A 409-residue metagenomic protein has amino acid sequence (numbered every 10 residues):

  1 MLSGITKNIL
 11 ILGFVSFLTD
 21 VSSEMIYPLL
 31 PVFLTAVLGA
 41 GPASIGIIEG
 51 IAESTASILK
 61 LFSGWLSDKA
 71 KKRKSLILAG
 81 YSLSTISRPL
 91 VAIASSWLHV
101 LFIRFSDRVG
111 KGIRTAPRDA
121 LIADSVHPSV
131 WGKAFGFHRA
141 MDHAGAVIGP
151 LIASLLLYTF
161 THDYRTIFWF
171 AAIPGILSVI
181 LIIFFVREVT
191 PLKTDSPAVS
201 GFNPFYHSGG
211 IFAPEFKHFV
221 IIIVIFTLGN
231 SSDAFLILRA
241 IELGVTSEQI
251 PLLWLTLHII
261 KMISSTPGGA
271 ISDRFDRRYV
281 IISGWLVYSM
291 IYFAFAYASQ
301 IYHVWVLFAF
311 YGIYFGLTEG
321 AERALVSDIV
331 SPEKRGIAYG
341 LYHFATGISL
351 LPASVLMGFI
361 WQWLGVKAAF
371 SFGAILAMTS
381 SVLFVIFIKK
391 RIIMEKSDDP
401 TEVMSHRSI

Functional and structural regions predicted by a protein language model:
M1-T6, E188-I222, E402-I409: Juxtamembrane intracellular "pre-TM" segments in multi-pass secondary transporters
L2-A56, F216-L253: Helix-loop boundary and gating motifs at the non-cytosolic
V32-V37, I148-F168, P352-A368: Transmembrane alpha-helix termini and helix-breaking/packing motifs in multi-pass membrane transporters
L59-K71, L157, S264-D276, W361-Q362: Helix-to-loop junctions at the C-terminal end of transmembrane segments in multipass secondary transporters
S75-P89, A172, Y279-A294, A374: Structural signature of the two symmetry-related core transmembrane helices
L90-I103, A296-L307: Helix-loop junctions at membrane interfaces in 12-TM secondary transporters
I103-A144: Cytoplasmic helix-loop-helix junction between adjacent transmembrane helices in 12-TM secondary transporters
I173-D195, S380-I388: C-terminal membrane-cytosol helix-exit motif in multi-pass small-molecule transporters
